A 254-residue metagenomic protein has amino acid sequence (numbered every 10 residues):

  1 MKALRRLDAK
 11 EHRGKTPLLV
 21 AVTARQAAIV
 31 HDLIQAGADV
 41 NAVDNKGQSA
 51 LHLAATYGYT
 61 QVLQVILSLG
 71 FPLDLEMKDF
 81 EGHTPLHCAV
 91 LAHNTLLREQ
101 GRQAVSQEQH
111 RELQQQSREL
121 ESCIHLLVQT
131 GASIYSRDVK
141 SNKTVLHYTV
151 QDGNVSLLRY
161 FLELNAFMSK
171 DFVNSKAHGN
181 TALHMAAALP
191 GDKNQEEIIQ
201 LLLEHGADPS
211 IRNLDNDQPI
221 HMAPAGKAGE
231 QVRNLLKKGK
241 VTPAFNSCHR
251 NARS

Functional and structural regions predicted by a protein language model:
M1-R5, H31-D39, Q64-L73, H125-S133 (+3 more regions): Ankyrin repeat domain, specifically the short helix-to-loop turn at the C-terminus of the second helix of each repeat
M1-V65, L69: Onset and early core of a folded interaction/catalytic domain in large eukaryotic regulators
R6-K10, N41-V43, D74-K78, I134-D138 (+3 more regions): Ankyrin repeat boundary signal
G14, G47, G82, S141-N142 (+2 more regions): Start-of-repeat signature of ankyrin repeats
A28-I29, Q61-V62, L97, S122-C123 (+3 more regions): Conserved ankyrin/ankyrin-like repeat signature
H184, D192-S254: C-terminal interaction modules of eukaryotic adaptor/scaffold proteins
